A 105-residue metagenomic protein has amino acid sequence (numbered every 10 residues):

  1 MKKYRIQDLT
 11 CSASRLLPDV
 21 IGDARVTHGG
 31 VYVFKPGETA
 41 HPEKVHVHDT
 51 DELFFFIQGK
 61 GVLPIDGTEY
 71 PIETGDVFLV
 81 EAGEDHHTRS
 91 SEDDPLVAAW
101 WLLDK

Functional and structural regions predicted by a protein language model:
M1-G30, K35, P42-E43: A short, N-terminal "cap"/entry segment at the start of jelly-roll beta-barrel domains of the cupin/DSBH fold
V33-F34, V47-L63: Short, conserved beta-strand element in jelly-roll/cupin
V33-K35, L79, L102: Short, well-ordered beta-strand micro-motif
L53, K60-V62, E69, D85 (+1 more regions): Structural motif
G67-A82: Short acidic-glycine-tyrosine-enriched beta hairpin
A82-K105: Ligand-binding loop in jelly-roll beta-barrel domains
